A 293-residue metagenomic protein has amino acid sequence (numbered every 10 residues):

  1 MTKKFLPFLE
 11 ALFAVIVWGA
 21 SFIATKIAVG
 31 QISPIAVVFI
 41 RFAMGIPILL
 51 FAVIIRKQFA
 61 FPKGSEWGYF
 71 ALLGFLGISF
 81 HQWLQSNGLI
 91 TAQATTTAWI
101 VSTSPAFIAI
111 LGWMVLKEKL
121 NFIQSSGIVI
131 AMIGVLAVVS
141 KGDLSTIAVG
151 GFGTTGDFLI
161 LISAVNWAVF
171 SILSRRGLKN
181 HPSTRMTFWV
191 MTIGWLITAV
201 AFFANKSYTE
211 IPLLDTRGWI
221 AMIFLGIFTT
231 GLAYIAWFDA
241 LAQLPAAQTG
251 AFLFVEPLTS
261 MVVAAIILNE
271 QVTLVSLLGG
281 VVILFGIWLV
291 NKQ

Functional and structural regions predicted by a protein language model:
M1-F39, A148-R176, L196-V200: Glycine-/small-residue-enriched transmembrane alpha-helix faces in small-molecule transporters and effluxers
M1-L12, F59, T103-V165, L274 (+1 more regions): Juxtamembrane helix-loop boundary signature in multi-pass membrane transporters
L9, V38-A43, L50, I123 (+3 more regions): C-terminal-most transmembrane helix of multi-pass membrane proteins
V17, S21-F22, L50-V101, A137 (+1 more regions): Specific transmembrane alpha-helical segments of multi-pass solute transporters/efflux pumps, especially DMT/EamA
G19, I23, G74-S79, W83 (+8 more regions): Hydrophobic/small/kink-forming positions within alpha-helical transmembrane segments of polytopic membrane proteins
A36-P47, Q82-S125, V135, S163 (+1 more regions): Specific alpha-helical transmembrane segments that line the substrate/conduction pathway and gating interfaces
V38-I40, Q82, T96-T103, L173-L196 (+1 more regions): Helix-helix packing/entry segments at the starts of transmembrane helices
L49, I108-I110, M114, T146-K206 (+2 more regions): Transmembrane alpha-helical segments that form core, pore/gating elements of small-molecule transporters/exporters
